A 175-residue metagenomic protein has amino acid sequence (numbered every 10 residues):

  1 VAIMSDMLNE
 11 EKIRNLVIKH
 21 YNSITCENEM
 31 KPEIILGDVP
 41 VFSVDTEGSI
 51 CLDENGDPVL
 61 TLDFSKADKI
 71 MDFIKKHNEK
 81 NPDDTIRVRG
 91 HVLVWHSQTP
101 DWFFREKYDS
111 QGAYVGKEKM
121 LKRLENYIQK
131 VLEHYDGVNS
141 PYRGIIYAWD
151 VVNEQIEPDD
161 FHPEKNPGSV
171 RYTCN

Functional and structural regions predicted by a protein language model:
V1-E29: Boundary/entry segment of secreted carbohydrate-active catalytic domains
K19-N175: Substrate-binding cleft and catalytic face of glycoside hydrolase catalytic domains, especially the flexible beta-alpha
